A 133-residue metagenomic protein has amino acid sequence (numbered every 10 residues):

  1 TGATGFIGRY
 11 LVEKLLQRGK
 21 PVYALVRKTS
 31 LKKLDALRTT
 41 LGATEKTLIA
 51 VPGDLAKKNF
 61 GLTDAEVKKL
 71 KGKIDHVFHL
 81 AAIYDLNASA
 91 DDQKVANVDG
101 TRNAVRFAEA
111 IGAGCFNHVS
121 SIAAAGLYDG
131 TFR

Functional and structural regions predicted by a protein language model:
T1-K20, A24: N-terminal Rossmann NAD(P)H-binding glycine-rich loop of SDR-like oxidoreductase domains
G5, A82-I83: Flexible cofactor-recognition loop at the NAD(P)H-binding site of Rossmann-like short-chain dehydrogenase/reductase
R18-K32, S120: Conserved glycine-rich Rossmann-like NAD(P)H-binding loop of the short-chain dehydrogenase/reductase
K20-P21, T47, G114-C115: Residues at the starts of beta-strands that form the adenosine-phosphate
V26, L80-A81: Glycine-rich, N-terminal phosphate-binding loop of Rossmann-like dinucleotide-binding domains
K32-E45: Short, conserved SAM-binding/catalytic segment of Class I S-adenosyl-L-methionine-dependent methyltransferases
G42-H76: Conserved Rossmann-fold cofactor-binding substructure of NAD(P)-dependent oxidoreductases
H76-L80, N87-V95, D99-R133: Conserved Rossmann-fold NAD(P)-dependent oxidoreductase catalytic core, especially the SDR/UDP-sugar
